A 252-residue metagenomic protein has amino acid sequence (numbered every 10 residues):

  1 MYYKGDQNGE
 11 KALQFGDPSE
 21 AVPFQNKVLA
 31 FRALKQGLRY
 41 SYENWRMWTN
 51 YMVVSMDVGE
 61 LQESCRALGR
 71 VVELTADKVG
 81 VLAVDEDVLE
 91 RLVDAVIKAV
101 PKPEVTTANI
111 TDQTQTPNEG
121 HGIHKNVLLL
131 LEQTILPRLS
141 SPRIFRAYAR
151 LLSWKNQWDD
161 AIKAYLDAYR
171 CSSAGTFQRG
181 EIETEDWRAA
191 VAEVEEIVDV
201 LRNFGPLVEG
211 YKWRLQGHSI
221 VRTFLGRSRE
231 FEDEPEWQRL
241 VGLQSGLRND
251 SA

Functional and structural regions predicted by a protein language model:
M1-A252: Extended, low-complexity alpha-biased scaffolding regions
